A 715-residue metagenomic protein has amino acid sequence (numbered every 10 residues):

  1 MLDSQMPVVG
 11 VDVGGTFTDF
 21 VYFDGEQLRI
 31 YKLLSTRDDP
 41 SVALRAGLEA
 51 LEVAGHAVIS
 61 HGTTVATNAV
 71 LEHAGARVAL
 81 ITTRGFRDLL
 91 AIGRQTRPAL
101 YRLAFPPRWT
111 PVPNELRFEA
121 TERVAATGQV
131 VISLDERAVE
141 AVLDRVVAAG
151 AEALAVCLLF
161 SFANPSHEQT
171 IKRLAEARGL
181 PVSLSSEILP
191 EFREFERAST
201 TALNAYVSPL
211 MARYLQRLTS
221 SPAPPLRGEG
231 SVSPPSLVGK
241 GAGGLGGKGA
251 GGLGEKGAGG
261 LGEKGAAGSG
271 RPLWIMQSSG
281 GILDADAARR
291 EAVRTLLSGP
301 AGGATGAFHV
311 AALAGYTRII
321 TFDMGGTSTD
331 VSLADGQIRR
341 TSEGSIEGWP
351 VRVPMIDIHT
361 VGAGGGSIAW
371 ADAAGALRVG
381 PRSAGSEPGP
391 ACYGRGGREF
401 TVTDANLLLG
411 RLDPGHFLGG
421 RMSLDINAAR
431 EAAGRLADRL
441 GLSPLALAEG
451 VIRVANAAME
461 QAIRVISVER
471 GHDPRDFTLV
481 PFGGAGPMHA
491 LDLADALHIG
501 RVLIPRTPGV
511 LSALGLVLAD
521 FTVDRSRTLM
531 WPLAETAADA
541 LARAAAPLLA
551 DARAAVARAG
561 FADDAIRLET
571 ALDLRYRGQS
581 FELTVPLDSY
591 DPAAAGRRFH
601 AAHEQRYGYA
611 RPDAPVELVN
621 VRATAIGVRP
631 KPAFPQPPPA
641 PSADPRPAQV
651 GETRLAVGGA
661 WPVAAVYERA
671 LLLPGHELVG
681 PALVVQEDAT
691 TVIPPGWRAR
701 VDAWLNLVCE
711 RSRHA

Functional and structural regions predicted by a protein language model:
M1-A79, I132-A155, P165-S185, L189 (+11 more regions): N-terminal glycine/serine-rich phosphate-binding loop of ATP-dependent small-molecule kinases, especially carbohydrate
V11-P40, T110-T127, M422, D524-P532: Short glycine-rich, Thr/Ser-proximal phosphate-binding strand/loop in the N-terminal lobe of ATP-dependent enzymes
V13, R137, A141, R145 (+9 more regions): C-terminal, non-catalytic interaction/recognition modules in large multi-subunit enzymes and RNPs
F20-G25, Y31-T36, A79-G85, F105-P107 (+3 more regions): Glycine-rich phosphate-binding loop of actin/hexokinase-like ATP-binding domains
A76-G128, S186-L189, G515: Active-site phosphate-binding/coordination module
A177-T200, H498-L514: Conserved phosphate-binding/catalytic loops in two-lobed NTP-binding clefts
R227-E229, G239-K248: Glycine-biased, low-complexity coil/linker segments
G243, K248-G251, K256-G259, K264-A267: Conserved positions within tandem-repeat grammars
